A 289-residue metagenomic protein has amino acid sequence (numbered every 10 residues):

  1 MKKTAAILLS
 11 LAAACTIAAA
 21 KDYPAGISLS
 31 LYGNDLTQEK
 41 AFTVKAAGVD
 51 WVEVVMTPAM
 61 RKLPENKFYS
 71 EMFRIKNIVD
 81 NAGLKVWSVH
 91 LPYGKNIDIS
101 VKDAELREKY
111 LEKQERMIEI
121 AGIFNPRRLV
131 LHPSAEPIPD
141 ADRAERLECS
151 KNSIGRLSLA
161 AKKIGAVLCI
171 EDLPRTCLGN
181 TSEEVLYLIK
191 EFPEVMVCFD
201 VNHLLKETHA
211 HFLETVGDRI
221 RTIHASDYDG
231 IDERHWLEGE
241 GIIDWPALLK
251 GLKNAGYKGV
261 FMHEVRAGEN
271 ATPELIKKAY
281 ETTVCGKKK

Functional and structural regions predicted by a protein language model:
M1-A5, E171: Positively charged n-region of N-terminal signal peptides that target proteins for export
T4, I17-G122, E281-K289: N-terminal pre-domain/capping segments
A6-C15: Bacterial N-terminal signal peptides
K21-G26, G33-D50, G155, G179-C198 (+1 more regions): Histidine-acidic metal/acid-base catalytic patches
Q38-E39, D80-N81, D98-M196: Active-site acidic/histidine proton-transfer and metal-coordination neighborhood in alpha/beta enzyme cores
V54, V86-L91, P126-P133, L168-E171 (+1 more regions): Short beta-strand segments at enzyme active-site cores
A59-L63, K95-V101, P137-D142, G230-W236: A short acidic, helix-capping loop that chelates divalent metal ions and anchors anionic groups
M60, I97, E136-I138, P174-L178 (+2 more regions): Short, small-residue-enriched loops and turns at beta-alpha junctions that line or gate enzyme active sites
